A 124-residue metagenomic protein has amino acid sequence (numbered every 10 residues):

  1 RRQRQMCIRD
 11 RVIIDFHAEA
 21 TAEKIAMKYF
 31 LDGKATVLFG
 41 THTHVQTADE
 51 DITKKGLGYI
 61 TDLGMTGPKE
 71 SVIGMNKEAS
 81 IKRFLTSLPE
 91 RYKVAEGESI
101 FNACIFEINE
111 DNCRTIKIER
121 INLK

Functional and structural regions predicted by a protein language model:
R2, H44-D49, I121-K124: Repeat-unit-sized solenoid/scaffold elements
Q3-I8: Short, small-residue-biased leader/transition segments that mark boundaries at the very start of proteins
R9-F16, K34-L38: Short beta-strand/loop segments at the ligand-binding rim of alpha/beta enzyme cores
R11, G56-G58, A103: Structural motif
I13, H42, F106: Divalent metal-coordination and catalytic microenvironments
F16-A18, N122: Short, structured patches in soluble enzyme cores that scaffold and shape functional sites
T21-V94: Conserved beta-sheet core of the metallophosphoesterase superfamily
S80-K124: A short C-terminal boundary segment appended to hydrolase-like catalytic domains
